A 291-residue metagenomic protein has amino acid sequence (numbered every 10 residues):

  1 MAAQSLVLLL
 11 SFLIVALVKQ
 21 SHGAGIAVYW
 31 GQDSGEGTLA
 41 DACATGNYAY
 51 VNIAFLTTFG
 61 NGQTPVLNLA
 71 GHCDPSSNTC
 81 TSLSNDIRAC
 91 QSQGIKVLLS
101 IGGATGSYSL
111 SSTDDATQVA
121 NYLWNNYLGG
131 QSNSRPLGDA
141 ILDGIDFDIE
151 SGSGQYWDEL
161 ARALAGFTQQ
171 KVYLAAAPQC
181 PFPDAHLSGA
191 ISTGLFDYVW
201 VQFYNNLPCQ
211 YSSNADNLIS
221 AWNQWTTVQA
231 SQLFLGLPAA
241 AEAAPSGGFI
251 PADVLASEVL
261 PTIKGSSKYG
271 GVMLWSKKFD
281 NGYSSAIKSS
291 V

Functional and structural regions predicted by a protein language model:
M1-F12, A16-Q20: Classical eukaryotic N-terminal signal peptides for Sec-dependent ER targeting/secretion, especially the positively
A2-A3, Q20-E258, I263-S267, K278-V291: Chitinase-like catalytic core of GlcNAc-active glycosidases
Y269-W275: Long amphipathic alpha-helical assembly cores
